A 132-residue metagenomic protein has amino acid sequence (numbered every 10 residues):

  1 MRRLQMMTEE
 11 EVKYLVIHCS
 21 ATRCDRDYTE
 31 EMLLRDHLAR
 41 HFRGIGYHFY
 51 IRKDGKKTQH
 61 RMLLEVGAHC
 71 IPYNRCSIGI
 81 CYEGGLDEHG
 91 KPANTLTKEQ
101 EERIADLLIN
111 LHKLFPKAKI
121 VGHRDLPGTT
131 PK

Functional and structural regions predicted by a protein language model:
M1-E65: Short, conserved "active-site rim" segments that organize catalytic pockets and cofactor/ligand binding
M1-V16, S20, K53-K57, N74-I78 (+1 more regions): Basic/polar, cationic surfaces and motifs that engage anionic cell-wall and phosphate/carboxylate ligands
E65-G79: Short, surface-exposed glycine/acidic/tryptophan-bearing loops
